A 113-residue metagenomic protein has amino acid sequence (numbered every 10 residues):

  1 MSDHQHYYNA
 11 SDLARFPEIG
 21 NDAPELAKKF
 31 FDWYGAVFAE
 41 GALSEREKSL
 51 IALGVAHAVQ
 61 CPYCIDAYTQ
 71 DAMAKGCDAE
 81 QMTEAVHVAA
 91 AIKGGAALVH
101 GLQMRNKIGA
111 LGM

Functional and structural regions predicted by a protein language model:
M1-R46, H100-M113: Acidic, glycine/proline-rich low-complexity segments that act as flexible tails and inter-domain linkers
A27, D66-M82, R105: Iron-sulfur (Fe-S) cluster-binding segments and ferredoxin-like electron-carrier domains, especially [2Fe-2S]
G35, A52, T69-M73, H87: Amphipathic alpha-helical segments within well-ordered protein domains
E45-L50, A79-A85: Alpha-helical scaffolds flanking conserved acidic
I51, V55-A67: Short, thiol/selenol-centered motifs that function as redox-active sites or metal-ligating centers
Y63-D66, Q70, G94-L98: Charged/polar positions within long, soluble alpha-helices
H87-M104: Short Fe-S-cluster ligation motifs
